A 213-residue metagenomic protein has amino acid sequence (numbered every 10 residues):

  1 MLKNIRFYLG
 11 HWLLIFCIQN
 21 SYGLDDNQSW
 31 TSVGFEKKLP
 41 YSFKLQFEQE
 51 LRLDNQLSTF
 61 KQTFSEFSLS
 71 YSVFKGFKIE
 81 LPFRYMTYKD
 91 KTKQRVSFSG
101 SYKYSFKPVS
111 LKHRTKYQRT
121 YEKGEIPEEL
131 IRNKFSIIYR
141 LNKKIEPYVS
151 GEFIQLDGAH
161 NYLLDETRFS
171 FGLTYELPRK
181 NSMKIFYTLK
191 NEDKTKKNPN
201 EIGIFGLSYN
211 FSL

Functional and structural regions predicted by a protein language model:
G23-E80: Start-of-domain marker
N27-S29, K61-T63, T92-V96, P127-I131 (+2 more regions): Residues that define the transmembrane beta-barrel architecture of outer-membrane proteins
V33, S65-F67, F98-G100, N133-F135 (+2 more regions): Membrane-embedded beta-strands of outer-membrane beta-barrel proteins, especially the hydrophobic/small aromatic
F35-Y41, Y71-K75, T87, Y104-P108 (+3 more regions): Outer-membrane beta-barrel strand-turn architecture
Y41-F47, G76-L81, K107-L111, K144-P147 (+1 more regions): Repeated loop/turn-to-beta-strand initiation elements of outer-membrane beta-barrel proteins
Q49-N55, F83-K89, Y104-F106, Y117-Y121 (+3 more regions): Transmembrane beta-strands of outer-membrane beta-barrel pores
S70, G100, F171-E176, E201-L213: Outer-membrane beta-barrel "beta-signal"
S101-Q155: Detector for outer-membrane/organellar transmembrane beta-barrel domains, recognizing the amphipathic beta-strand
